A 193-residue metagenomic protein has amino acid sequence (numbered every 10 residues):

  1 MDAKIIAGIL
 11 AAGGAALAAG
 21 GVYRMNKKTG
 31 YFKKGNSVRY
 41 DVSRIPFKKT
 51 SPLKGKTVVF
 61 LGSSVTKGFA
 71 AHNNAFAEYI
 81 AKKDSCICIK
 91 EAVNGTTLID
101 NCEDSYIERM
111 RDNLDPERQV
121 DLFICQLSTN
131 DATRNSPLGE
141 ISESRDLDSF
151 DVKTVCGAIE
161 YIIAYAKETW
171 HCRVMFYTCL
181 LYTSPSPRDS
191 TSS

Functional and structural regions predicted by a protein language model:
M1-L61, V65-H72, K82-K83, D115-D121 (+3 more regions): N-terminal secretory targeting modules
T57, V65-S149, K153, G157: Conserved SGNH/GDSL esterase-like catalytic core that processes O-acyl groups on lipids and polysaccharides
F60, C125, M175-T178: Structural beta-sheet core signal
K90-A92, F176, T183: Structural signal for conserved beta-strand scaffold positions within catalytic alpha/beta enzyme cores
W170-R173: A short helix->loop->beta-strand "cap" motif at the edges of active sites that frequently abuts
Y182-D189: Conserved small/polar residues in nucleotide/adenosyl-binding loops
